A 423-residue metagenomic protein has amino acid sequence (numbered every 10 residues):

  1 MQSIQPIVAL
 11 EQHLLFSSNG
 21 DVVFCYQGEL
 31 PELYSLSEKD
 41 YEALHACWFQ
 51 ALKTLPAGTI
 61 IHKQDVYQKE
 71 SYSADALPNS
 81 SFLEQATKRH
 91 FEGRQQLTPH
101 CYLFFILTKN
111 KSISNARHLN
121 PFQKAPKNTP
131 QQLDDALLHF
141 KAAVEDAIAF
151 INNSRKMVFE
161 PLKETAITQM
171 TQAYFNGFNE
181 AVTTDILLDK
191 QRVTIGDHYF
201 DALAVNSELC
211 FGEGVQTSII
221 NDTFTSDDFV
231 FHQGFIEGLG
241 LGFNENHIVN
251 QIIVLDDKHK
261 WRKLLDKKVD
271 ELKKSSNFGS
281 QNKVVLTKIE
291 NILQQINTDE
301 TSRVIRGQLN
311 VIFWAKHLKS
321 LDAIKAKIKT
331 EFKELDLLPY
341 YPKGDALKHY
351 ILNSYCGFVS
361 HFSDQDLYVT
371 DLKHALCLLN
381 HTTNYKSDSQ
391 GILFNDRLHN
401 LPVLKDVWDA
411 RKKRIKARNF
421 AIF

Functional and structural regions predicted by a protein language model:
M1-T383: Extended, folded cores of ATP/NTP-driven motor/assembly subunits in large transport and secretion machines
E38, H45-K53, Q64-D65, S389-F423: Glycine-rich phosphate-binding loop of nucleotide-binding enzymes
T383-N384, A410: Long insertion/accessory domains within large nucleic-acid-processing enzymes
